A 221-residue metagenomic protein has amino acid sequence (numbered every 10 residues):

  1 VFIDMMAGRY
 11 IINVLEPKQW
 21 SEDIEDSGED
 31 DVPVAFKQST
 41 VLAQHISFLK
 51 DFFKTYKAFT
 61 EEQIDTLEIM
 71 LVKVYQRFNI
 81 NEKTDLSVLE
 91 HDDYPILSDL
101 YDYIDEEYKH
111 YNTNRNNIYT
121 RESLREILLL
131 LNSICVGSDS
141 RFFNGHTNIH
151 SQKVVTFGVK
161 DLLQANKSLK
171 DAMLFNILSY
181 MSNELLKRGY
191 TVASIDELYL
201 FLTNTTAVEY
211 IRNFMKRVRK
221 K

Functional and structural regions predicted by a protein language model:
V1-K220: P-loop NTPase motor domains
